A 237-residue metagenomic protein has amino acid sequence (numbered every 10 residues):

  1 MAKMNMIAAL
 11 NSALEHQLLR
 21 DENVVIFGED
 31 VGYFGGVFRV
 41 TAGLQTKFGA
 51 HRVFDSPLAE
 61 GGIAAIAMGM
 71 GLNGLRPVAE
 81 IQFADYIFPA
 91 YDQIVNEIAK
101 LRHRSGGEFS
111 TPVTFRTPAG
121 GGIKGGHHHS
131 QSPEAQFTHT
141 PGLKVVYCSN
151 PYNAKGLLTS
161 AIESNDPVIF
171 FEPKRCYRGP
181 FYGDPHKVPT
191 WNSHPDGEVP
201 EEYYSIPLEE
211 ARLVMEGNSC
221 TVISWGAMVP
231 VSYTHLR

Functional and structural regions predicted by a protein language model:
M1-F181: Thiamine diphosphate
V25, T221-I223: Conserved beta-strand elements of the Class I
A154, T159-M215: Conformationally flexible catalytic loops at phosphate/diphosphate-handling active centers
F171, I223-S224: Short, conserved beta-strand edge motifs with alternating hydrophobic and charged residues
G217-S219: Phosphate-coordination loops involved in phosphoryl transfer and adenosine-cofactor binding
W225-P230: Long, repeat-rich segments with strong aromatic
T234-R237: Conserved small/polar residues in nucleotide/adenosyl-binding loops
